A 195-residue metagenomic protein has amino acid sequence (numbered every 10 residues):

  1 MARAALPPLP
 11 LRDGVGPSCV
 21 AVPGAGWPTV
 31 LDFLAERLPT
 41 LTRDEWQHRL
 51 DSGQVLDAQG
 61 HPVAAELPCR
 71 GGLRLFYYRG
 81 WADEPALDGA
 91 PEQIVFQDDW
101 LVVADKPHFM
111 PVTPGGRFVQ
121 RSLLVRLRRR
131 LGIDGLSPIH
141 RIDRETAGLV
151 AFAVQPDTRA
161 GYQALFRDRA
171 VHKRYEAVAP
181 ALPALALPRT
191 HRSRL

Functional and structural regions predicted by a protein language model:
M1-L195: RNA pseudouridine synthases
